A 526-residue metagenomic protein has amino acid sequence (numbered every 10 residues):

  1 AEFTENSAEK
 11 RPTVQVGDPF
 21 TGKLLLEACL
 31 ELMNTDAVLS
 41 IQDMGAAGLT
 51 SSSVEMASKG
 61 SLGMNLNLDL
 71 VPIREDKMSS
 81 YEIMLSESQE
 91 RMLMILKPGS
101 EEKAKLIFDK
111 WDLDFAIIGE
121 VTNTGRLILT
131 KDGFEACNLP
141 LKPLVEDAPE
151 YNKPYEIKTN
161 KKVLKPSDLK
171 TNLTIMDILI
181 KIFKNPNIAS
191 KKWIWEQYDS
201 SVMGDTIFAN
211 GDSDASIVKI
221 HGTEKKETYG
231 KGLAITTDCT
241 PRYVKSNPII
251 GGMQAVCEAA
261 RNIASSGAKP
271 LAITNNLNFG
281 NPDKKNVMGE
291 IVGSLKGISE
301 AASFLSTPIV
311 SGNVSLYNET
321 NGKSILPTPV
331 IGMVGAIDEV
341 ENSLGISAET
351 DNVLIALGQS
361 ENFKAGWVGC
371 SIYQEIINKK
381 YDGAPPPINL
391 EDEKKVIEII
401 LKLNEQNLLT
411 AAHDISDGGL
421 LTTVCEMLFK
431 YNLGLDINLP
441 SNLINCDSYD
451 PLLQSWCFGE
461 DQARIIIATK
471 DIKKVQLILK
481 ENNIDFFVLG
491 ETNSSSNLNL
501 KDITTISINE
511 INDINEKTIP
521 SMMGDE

Functional and structural regions predicted by a protein language model:
A1-E5, A47-T50, T274-P282: Active-site-proximal loop/short-helix segments that contain or immediately flank catalytic acid/base residue(s)
A1-V16, M33-D36, M56-L66, M84-E87 (+2 more regions): Gly-rich Lys/Arg/Thr-decorated short loops/hinges at beta-loop-alpha junctions or inter-strand turns that position
T13-E27, P387-E398: A short, flexible low-complexity segment enriched in Lys/Arg and Gly/Pro that occurs in N-terminal basic tails
D18-L25, Q42, A255-A264: Conserved catalytic alpha/beta cores of large enzymes that bind or transform nucleotide phosphates and polynucleotides
L30-N34, K402-N404: A short acidic-Thr-Gly-centered motif at the start of a beta-strand
V38, G45-P186, S294, S299-A301 (+5 more regions): Glycine-/charge-enriched secondary-structure boundary and capping motifs
S40-Q42, I273: A short, small-residue-rich loop immediately preceding and capping a beta-strand
E156-A411, S416-L421, C425-D450: Non-catalytic terminal/interface segments that mediate subunit docking, oligomerization, and allosteric communication
